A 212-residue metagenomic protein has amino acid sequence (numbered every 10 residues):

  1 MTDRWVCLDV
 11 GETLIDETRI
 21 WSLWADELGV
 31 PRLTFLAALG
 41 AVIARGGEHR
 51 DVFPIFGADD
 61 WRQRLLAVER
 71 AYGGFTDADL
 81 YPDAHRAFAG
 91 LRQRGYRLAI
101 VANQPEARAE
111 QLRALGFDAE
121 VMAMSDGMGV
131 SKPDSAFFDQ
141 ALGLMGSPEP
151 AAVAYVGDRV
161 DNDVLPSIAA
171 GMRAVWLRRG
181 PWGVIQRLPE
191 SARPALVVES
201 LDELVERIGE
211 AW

Functional and structural regions predicted by a protein language model:
M1-V6, H85-W212: Asp-based, Mg2+/Mn2+-dependent phosphohydrolase catalytic module
M1-Y96, E106-A109, D118, M124: N-terminal helical cap/lid subdomain that shapes the substrate entry/recognition surface in HAD-like hydrolases
